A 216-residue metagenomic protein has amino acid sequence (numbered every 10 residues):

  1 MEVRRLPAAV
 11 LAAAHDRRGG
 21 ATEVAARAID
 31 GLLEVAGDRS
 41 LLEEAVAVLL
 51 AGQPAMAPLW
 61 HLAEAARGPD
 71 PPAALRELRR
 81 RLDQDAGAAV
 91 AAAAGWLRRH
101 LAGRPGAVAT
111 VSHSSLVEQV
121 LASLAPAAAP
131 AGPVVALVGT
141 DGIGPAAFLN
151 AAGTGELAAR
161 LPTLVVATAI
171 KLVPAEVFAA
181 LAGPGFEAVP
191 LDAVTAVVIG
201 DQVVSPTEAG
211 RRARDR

Functional and structural regions predicted by a protein language model:
M1-R76: Long amphipathic alpha-helical segments
V10, S115-E118, A152-G155: Residue-level marker for well-ordered alpha-helical positions
H15-R18, D38, V108-T110, G142-L149: Short, glycine-rich nucleotide/cofactor-binding loops
D16-G19, L32-R39, G52-Q53, A66-P69 (+6 more regions): Change "in soluble alpha/beta enzymes" to "in soluble alpha/beta proteins
A28-V35, V117-L121, L157-L161: Buried hydrophobic packing segments
L42-P126: Long amphipathic N-terminal alpha/beta scaffold segment
A122-R216: Conserved phosphate- and dinucleotide-binding cores of soluble alpha/beta proteins, encompassing both enzyme active
